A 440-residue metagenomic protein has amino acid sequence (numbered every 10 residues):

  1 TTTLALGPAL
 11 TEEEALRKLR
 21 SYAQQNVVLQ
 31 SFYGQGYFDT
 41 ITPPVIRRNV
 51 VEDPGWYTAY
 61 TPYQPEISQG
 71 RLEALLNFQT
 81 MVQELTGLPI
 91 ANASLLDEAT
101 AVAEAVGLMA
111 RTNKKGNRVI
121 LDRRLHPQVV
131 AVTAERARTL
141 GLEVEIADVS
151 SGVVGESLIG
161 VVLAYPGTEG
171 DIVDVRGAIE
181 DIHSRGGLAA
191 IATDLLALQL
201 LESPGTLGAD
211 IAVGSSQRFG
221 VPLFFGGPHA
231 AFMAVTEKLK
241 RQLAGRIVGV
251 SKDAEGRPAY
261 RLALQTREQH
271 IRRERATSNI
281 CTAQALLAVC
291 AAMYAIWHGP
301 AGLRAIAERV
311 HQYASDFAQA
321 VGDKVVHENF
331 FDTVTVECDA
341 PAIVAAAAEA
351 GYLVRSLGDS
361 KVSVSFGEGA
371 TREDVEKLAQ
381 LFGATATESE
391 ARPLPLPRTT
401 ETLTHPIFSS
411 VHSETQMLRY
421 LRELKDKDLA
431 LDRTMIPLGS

Functional and structural regions predicted by a protein language model:
T2-N77, Q83, I271, L394-S440: N-terminal entrance/gating region of PLP-dependent enzymes' catalytic architecture
I41-W56, Y60-S157, S440: PLP-dependent aspartate aminotransferase-fold enzymes
T100-A259, V321-G322, F331, T335 (+1 more regions): Conserved PLP-enzyme active-site core in the AAT-like
S150-S151, P258, A386-T402, P406: Long, charged amphipathic helices and adjacent flexible linkers at domain junctions
F219-A320, V326-E328: Active-site C-terminal subdomain of aminotransferase-like
G322-A348, F366-G369: Conserved PLP-binding catalytic core of the aspartate aminotransferase-like
I343-A350, K377-F382: Short amphipathic alpha-helices in soluble, non-transmembrane regions that often serve as interface/regulatory elements
L357-E390: Extended acidic/polar, glycine-enriched regions that form or flank non-catalytic beta-rich accessory modules
